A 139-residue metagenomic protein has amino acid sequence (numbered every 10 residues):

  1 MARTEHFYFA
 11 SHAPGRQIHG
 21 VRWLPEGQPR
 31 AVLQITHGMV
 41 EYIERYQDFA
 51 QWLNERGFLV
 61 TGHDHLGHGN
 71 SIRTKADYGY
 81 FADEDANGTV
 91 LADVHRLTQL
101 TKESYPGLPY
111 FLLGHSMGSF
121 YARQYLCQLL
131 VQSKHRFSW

Functional and structural regions predicted by a protein language model:
M1-G27: N-terminal cap/lid segment of alpha/beta-hydrolase-fold proteins
R30-L33, P109: Alpha/beta-hydrolase fold active-site loops
I35-E41, M117: Active-site glycine-rich loops that stabilize anionic/oxyanionic intermediates across multiple enzyme folds
M39-Q51: The serine-hydrolase catalytic nucleophile loop
D48-Q51, E55, E103, C127-V131: Short, well-ordered alpha-helices that flank and scaffold nucleotide-derived cofactor binding pockets
A50-A76: Conserved alpha/beta-hydrolase
A82-K102: Alpha/beta-hydrolase active-site loop
P109-W139: Primarily recognizes the serine-hydrolase "nucleophile elbow" in alpha/beta-hydrolase and SGNH/GDSL folds
